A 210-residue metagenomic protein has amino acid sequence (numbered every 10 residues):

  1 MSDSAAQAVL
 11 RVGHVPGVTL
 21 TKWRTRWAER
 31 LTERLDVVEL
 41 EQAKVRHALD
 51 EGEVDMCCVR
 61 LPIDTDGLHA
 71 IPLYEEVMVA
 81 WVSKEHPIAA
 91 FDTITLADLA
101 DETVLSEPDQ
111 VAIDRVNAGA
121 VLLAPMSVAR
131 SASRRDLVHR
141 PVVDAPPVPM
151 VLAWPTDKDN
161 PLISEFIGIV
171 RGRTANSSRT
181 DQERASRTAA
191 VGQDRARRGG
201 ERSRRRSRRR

Functional and structural regions predicted by a protein language model:
M1-V12, P16-E39, H47: Short alpha-helix C-terminal cap/hinge motif
A8-V15, E76-M78, I94-Q110, A175: Short loop->beta-strand "edge-of-pocket" segments that line small-molecule binding or catalytic clefts across diverse
L20, A28, V38, Q42-V54 (+2 more regions): Short helices/loops that flank or line small-molecule/ion binding pockets
K22, V143-R197: A late-sequence structural motif
W23-W27, A43-M78, V138-R140: Short beta-strand-centered segments that line the small-molecule binding cleft or hinge of alpha/beta clamshell
D50, C58-L68, V111-L137, P141: A ligand-binding cleft/hinge motif common to bilobed small-molecule-binding domains
A70-E76, V82-T103, S164: Flexible hinge/capping segments at coil-to-helix
G199-R210: Intrinsically disordered, compositionally biased tail regions
